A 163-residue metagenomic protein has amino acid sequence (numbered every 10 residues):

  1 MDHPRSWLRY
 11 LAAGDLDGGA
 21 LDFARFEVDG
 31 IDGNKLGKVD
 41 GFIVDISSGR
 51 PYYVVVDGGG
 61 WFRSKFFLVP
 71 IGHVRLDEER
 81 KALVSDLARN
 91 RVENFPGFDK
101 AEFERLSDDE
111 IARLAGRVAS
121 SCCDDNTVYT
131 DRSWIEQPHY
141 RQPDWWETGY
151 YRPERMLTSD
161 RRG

Functional and structural regions predicted by a protein language model:
M1-G163: Peripheral interaction segments used for macromolecular assembly
